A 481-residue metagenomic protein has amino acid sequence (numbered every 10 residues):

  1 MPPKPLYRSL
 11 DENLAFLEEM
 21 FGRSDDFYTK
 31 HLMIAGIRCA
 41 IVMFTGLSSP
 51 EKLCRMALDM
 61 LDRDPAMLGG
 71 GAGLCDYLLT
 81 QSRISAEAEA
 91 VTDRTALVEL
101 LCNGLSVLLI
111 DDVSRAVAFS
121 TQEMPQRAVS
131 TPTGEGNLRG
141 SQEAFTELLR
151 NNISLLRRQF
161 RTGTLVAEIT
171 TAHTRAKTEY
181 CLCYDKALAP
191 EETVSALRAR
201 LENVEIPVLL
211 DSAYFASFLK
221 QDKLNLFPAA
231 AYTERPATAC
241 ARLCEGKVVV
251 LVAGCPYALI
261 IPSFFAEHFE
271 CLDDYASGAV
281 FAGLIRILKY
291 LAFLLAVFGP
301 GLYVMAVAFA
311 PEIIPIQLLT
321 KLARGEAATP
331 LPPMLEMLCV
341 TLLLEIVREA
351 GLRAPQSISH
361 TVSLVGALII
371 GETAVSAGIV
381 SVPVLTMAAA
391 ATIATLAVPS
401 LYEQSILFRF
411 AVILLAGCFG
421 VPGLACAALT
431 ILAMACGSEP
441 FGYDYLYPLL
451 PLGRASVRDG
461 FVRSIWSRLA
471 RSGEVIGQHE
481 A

Functional and structural regions predicted by a protein language model:
M1-F298, E312, I316, C436-A481: Membrane-embedded alpha-helical signal segments
R161, A327, G420-V421: Amphipathic alpha-helical protein-protein interaction surfaces
V250, Y257, S263-V412: Transmembrane alpha-helical segments that form the functional core of multipass membrane systems
V382-V384, A389-A481: Hydrophobic alpha-helical transmembrane segments of membrane transport and translocation systems, primarily multi-pass
